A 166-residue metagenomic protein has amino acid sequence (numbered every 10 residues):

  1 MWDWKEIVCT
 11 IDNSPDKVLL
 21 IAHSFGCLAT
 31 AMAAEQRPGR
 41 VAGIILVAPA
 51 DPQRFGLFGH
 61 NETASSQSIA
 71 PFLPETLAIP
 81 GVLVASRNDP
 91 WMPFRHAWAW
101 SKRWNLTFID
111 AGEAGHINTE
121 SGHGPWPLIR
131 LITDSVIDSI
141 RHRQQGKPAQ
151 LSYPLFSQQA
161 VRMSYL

Functional and structural regions predicted by a protein language model:
M1-D16, H142: Active-site catalytic motif of lipid deacylating hydrolases and related acyltransferases
I21-A31: Gly/Ala-rich beta-loop-alpha elbow adjacent to hydrolase catalytic centers
I45-R54: Active-site nucleophile loop of the alpha/beta-hydrolase fold
Q67-I79, P127, L131-L166: Conserved serine/cysteine hydrolase catalytic core
L77-A78, V82-A85, D89: Short beta-strand/loop motif that positions the catalytic acidic residue of the alpha/beta-hydrolase fold
P90-H96: Conserved alpha/beta-hydrolase "acid-adjacent" motif
A114-W126: Catalytic histidine-centered segment of alpha/beta-hydrolase-like enzymes
